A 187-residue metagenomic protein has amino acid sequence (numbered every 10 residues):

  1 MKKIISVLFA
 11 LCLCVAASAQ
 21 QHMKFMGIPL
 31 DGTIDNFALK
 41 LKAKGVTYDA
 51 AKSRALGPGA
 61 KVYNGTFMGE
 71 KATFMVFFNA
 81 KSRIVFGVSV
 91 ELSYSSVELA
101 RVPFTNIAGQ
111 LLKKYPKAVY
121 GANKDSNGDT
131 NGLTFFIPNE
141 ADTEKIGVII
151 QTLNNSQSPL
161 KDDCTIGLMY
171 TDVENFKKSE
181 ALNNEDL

Functional and structural regions predicted by a protein language model:
I4-A17: Sec-dependent N-terminal signal peptides
F9, K61-F67, F135-A141: Short acidic-hydrophobic surface loop/beta-edge motif
A10, F67, N79-K81, K124-N127 (+1 more regions): Sterically constrained small-residue positions within well-ordered secondary structures of folded domains
Q20-G57, L92-L187: Non-cytosolic coordination micro-motifs
K61-I107: Mid-chain, structured segments of secreted extracytoplasmic proteins
